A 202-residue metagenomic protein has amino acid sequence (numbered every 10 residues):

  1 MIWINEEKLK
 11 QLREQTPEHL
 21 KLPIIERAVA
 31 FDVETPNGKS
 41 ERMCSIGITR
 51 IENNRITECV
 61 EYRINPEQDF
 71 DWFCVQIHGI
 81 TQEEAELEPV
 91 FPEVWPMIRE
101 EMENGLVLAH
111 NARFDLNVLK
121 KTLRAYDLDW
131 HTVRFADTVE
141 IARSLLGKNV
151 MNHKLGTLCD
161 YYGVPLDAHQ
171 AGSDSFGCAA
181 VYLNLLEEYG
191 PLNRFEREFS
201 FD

Functional and structural regions predicted by a protein language model:
I2-T132, N152-H169: Conserved non-catalytic scaffold segment of RNase H-like nuclease domains
V33-P36, T138, C178: Ser/Thr-centric signal marking residues that sit in or immediately flank functional binding/regulatory motifs
V94, A142, C178: Short Asp/Glu-rich motifs
T122-A125, S144, Y161, V181-E188: Active-site catalytic microenvironments for nucleophilic, acid-base chemistry
R124, F135-N152: Short alpha-helix plus adjacent loop in nuclease-associated cores
A171-N184: Acidic, divalent-metal-coordinating active-site segment for phosphoryl/phosphodiester hydrolysis, typified by short
L186-D202: Mixed-charge, glycine-rich, non-catalytic linkers/tails in nucleic-acid processing enzymes
